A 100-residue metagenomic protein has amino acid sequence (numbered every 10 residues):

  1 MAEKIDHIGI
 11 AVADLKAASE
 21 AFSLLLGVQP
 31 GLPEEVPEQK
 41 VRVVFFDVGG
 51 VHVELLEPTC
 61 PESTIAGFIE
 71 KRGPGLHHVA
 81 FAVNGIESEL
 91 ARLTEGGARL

Functional and structural regions predicted by a protein language model:
M1-K4, G75: Residue-level preference for short coil/turn positions at secondary-structure junctions
A2, I10-H52, T59, S88-A91 (+1 more regions): Core segments of cupin and vicinal oxygen chelate
D6, L24, E70-R72: Generic detector of intrinsically disordered, low-complexity, polar/charged segments
G9, L56, V79-A80: Compositionally biased, intrinsically disordered low-complexity segments enriched in polar/proline residues
F68-L100: Mid-chain, well-packed structural core segment of small domains
